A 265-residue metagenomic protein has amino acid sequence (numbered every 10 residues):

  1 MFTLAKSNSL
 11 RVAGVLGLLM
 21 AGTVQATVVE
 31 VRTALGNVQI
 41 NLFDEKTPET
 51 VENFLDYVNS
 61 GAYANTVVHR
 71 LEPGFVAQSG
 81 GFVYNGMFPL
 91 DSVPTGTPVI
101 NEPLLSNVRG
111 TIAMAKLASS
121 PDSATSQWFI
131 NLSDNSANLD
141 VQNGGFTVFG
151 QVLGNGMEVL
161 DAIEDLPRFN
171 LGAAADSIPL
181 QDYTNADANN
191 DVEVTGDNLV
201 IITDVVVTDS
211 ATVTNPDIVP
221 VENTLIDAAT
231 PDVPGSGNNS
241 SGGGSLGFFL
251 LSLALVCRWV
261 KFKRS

Functional and structural regions predicted by a protein language model:
M1-L4, L18, L251: Helix-centric, low-specificity signal for extended rod-like, repetitive segments
F2-V12: Bacterial N-terminal signal peptides that target proteins for export
N8-L10, G237, S241, L253: Compositionally biased regions
V15: Conserved alpha/beta core surface patches that mediate binding of polyanionic ligands
A21-T23: N-terminal signal peptide c-region/cleavage motif recognized by signal peptidases
Q25-F249, F262: Cross-family detector of peptidyl-prolyl cis-trans isomerase
A254-S265: C-terminal membrane-anchoring or membrane-association module
